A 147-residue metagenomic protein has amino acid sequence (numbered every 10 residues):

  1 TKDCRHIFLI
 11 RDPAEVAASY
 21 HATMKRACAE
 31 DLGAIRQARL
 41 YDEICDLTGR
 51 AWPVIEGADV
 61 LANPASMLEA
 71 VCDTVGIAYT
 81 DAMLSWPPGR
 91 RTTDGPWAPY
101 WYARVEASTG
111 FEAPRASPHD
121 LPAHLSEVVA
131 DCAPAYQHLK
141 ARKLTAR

Functional and structural regions predicted by a protein language model:
T1-A82, P96-A103: PAPS-dependent sulfotransferase catalytic domain
A78-R147: PAPS-dependent sulfotransferases, especially Golgi type II membrane carbohydrate sulfotransferases
